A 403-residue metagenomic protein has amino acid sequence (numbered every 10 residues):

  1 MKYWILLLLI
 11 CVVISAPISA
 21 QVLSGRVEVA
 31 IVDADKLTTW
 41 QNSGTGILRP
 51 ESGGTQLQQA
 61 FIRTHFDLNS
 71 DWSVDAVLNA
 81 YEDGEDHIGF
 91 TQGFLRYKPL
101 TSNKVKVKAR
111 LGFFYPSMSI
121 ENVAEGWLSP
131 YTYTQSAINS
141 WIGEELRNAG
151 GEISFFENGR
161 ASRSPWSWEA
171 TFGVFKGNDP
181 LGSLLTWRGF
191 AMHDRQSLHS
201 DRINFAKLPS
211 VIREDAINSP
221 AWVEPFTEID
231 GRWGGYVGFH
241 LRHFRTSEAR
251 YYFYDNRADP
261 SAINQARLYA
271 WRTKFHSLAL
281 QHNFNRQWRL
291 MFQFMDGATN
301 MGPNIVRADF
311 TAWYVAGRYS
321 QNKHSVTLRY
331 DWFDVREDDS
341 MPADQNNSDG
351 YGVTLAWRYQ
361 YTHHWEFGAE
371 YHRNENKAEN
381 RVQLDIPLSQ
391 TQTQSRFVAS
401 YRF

Functional and structural regions predicted by a protein language model:
M1-W4: Positively charged n-region of N-terminal signal peptides that target proteins for export
L6-S15: Bacterial N-terminal signal peptides
S15-V22: Boundary at the C-terminal end of the N-terminal hydrophobic targeting segment
V22-A34, E51-R188, L241-F244, A316 (+2 more regions): Outer membrane beta-barrel
L37-W40, G44-G53, N204-P209, E224: Primarily recognizes Gram-negative and organellar outer-membrane beta-barrels
S43-I47, V77, Y133-A137, I217-E224 (+4 more regions): Extracytoplasmic loops and strand-loop junctions of Gram-negative outer membrane beta-barrel proteins
F94-Y97, D230-G231, T246-F403: Outer-membrane beta-barrel pore domains
Y97-A109, E144-V315: Signature for the C-terminal beta-barrel architecture of outer-membrane proteins
